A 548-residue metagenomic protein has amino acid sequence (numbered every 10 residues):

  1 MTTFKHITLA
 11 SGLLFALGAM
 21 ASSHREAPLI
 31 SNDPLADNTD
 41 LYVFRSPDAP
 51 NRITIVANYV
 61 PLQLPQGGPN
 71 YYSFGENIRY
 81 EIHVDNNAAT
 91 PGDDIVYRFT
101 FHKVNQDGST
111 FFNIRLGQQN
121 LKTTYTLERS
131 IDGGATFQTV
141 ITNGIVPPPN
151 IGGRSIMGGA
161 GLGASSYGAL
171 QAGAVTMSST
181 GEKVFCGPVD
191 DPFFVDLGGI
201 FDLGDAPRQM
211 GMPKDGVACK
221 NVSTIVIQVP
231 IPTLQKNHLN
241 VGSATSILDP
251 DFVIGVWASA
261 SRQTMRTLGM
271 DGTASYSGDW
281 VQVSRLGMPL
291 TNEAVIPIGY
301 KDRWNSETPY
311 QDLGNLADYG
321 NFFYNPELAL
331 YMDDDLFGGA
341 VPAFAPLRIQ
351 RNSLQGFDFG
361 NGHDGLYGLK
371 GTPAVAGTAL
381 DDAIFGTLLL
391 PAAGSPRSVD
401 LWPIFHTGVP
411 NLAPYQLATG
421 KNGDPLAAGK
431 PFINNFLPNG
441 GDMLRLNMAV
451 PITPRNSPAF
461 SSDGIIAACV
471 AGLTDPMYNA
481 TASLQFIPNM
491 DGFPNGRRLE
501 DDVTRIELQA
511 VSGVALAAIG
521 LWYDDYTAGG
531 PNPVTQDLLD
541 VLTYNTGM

Functional and structural regions predicted by a protein language model:
M1-A21: Gram-negative bacterial Sec-dependent N-terminal signal peptides
A21-M548: Surface-exposed extracytoplasmic segments
